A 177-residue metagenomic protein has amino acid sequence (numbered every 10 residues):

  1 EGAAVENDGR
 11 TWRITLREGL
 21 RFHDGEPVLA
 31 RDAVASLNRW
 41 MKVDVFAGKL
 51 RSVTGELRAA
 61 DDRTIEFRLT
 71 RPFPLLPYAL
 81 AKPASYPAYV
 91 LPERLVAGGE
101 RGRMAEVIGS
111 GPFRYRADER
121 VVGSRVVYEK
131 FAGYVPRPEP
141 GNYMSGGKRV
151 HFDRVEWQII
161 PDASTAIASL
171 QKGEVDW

Functional and structural regions predicted by a protein language model:
G2-F46, A60, E66-R68, W157 (+1 more regions): Aromatic- and charge-enriched surface segment that lines or borders ligand/interaction sites
T15, R21, G48-V96, E100-V121: Surface-exposed binding/hinge segments that line and control ligand-binding clefts or catalytic entry sites
R21-H23, V43, I65, F73-P77 (+3 more regions): Short beta-strands and strand-coil junctions in structured, solvent-facing domains, enriched
E26-P27, D32, Y78-A88, M144-G146: Extended Gly/Ser/Thr-rich low-complexity repeat segments, especially those forming or decorating extracellular
A30-N38, R51-T54, F73, R125 (+3 more regions): Extracytoplasmic/secreted envelope proteins and their assembly/folding machinery, especially bacterial periplasmic
E106-Y143, P161, A166: Bilobed "Venus flytrap"/periplasmic-binding protein-like clamshell domains and structurally analogous long
P136-W177: Ligand-site clamp/hinge motif
